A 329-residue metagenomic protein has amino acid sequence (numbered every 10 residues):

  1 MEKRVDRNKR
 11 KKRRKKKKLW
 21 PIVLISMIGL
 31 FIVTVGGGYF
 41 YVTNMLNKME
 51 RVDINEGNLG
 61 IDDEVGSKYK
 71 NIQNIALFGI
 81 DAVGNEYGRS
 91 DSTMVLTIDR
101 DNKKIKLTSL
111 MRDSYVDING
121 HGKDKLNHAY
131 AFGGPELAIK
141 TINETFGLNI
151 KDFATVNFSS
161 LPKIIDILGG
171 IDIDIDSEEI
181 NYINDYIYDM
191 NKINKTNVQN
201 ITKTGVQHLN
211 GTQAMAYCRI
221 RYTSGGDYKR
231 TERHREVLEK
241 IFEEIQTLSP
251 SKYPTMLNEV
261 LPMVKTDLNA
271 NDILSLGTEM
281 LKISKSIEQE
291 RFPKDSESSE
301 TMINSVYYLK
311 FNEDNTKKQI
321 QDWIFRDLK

Functional and structural regions predicted by a protein language model:
E2, K15-K103, S275-G277, I320: Entry/capping segment at the start of metal-dependent catalytic domains with acidic active-site entry clusters
L59-V65, S114, I118, M263-K329: C-terminal solvent-exposed extensions
K70-Q73, G88-T93, N102-L110, H121 (+7 more regions): Extracytoplasmic
D81-N85, D124-F132, G147-D152, T204 (+4 more regions): Second-shell loop/turn segments in exported
E86-S90, G120-H121, A129-L137, T155-S159 (+5 more regions): Soluble non-cytosolic domains of exported or imported proteins
S90-S92, K123, P135-N143, F158-P162 (+7 more regions): Extracytoplasmic/secreted envelope proteins and their assembly/folding machinery, especially bacterial periplasmic
F132-T196, N269: Amphipathic, coiled-coil-like alpha-helical scaffolding segments used for oligomerization/assembly
D166-S249: Flexible, polar/acidic helix-loop-strand segments at domain edges
